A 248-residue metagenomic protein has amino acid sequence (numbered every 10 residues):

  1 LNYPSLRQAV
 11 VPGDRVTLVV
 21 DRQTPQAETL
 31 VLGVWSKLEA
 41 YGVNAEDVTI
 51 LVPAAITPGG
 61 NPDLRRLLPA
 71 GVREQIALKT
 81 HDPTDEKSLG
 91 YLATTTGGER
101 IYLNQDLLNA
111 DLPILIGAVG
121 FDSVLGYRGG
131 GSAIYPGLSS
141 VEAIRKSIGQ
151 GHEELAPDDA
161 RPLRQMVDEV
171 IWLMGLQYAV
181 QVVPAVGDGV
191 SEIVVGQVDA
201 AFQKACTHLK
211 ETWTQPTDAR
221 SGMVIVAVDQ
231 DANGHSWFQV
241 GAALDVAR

Functional and structural regions predicted by a protein language model:
N2-T17, A40-A45, Q215-M223: Glycine-rich phosphate/diphosphate-binding loops that line cofactor/substrate pockets in enzymes
D14-P25, T49-A55, I225-A227: Short glycine-rich or small-residue beta-strand-to-loop segments that form or flank ligand, phosphate, metal/Fe-S
R22-T24, A118-F121, Q230-D231: Short glycine-rich anion-binding loops that position phosphate/pyrophosphate groups of nucleotides and phosphorylated
T24-V43, V240-R248: Histidine-anchored nucleotide/phosphate-binding helix
A45-I56, K79, Q181, R248: Short internal beta-strands
L51-P62, P83-S88: Short, conserved secondary-structure transition motifs
Q75-R220: Conserved, well-structured core segments that form the ligand-binding/active-site neighborhood of functional domains
K204-R248: Long, well-ordered mid-to-C-terminal structural blocks that present hydrophobic/aromatic surfaces
